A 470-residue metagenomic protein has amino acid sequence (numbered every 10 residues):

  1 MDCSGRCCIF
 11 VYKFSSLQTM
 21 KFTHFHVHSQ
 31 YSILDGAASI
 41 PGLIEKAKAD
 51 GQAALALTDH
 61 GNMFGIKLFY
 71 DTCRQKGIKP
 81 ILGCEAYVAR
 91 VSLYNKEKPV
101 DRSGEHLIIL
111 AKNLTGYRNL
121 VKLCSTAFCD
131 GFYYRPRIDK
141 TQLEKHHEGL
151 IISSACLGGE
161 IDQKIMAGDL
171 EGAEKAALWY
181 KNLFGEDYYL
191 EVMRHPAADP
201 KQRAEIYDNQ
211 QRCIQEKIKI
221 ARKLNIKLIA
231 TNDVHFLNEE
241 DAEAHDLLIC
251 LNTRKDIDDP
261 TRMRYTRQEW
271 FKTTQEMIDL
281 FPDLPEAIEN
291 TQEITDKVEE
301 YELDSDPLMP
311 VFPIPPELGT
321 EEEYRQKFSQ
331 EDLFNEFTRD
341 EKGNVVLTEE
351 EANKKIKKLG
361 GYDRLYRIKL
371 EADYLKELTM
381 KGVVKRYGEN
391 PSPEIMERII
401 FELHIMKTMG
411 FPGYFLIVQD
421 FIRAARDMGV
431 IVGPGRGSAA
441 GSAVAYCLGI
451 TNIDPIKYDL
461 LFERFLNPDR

Functional and structural regions predicted by a protein language model:
C3, C7-C8: Cysteine-centered motifs
I9-R470: Phosphodiester-processing cores and adjacent nucleic acid-binding clamps
